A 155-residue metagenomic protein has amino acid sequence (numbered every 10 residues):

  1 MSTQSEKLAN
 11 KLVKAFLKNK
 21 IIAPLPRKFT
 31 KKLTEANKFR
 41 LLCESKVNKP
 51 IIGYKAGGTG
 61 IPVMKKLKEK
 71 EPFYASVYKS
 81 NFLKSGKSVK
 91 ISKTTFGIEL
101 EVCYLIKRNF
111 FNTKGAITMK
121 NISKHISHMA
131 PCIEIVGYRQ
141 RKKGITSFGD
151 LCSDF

Functional and structural regions predicted by a protein language model:
S2-F155: Catalytic-core "active-site belt" of small-molecule-metabolizing enzymes, emphasizing His/Asp/Glu-rich regions
